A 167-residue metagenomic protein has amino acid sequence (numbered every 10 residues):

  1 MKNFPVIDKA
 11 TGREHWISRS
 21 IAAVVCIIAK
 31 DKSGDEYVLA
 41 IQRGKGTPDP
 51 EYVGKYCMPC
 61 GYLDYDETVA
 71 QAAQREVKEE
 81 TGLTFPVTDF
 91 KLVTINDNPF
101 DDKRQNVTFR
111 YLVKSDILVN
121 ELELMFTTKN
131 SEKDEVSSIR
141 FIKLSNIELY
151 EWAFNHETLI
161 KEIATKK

Functional and structural regions predicted by a protein language model:
M1-K32: Acidic, metal-coordinating catalytic segment for phosphate/diphosphate chemistry, firing primarily on the Nudix
S18-A22, V53-M58, R104-T108: Short connector loops at helix/strand junctions that flank enzyme active sites, especially segments positioning acidic
V24, Y37, S138: Conserved beta-strand and immediately adjacent loop positions that scaffold enzyme active sites
I27-A29, Q42-R43, K114-S115: Residue-level signal for short segments within beta-strands and strand-turn junctions of well-structured beta-sheet
K32, K45, D97: Short, glycine/serine-rich, charged loops/turns that create anion-binding and catalytic segments at active sites
D35-E79: Conserved Nudix-box catalytic region and its N-terminal flanking loop in Nudix hydrolases and closely related
G61-T88, T94-T158: Unchanged
N155-K167: Charged phosphate-binding loop/patch that engages nucleotide di/tri-phosphates or the phosphate backbone of nucleic
